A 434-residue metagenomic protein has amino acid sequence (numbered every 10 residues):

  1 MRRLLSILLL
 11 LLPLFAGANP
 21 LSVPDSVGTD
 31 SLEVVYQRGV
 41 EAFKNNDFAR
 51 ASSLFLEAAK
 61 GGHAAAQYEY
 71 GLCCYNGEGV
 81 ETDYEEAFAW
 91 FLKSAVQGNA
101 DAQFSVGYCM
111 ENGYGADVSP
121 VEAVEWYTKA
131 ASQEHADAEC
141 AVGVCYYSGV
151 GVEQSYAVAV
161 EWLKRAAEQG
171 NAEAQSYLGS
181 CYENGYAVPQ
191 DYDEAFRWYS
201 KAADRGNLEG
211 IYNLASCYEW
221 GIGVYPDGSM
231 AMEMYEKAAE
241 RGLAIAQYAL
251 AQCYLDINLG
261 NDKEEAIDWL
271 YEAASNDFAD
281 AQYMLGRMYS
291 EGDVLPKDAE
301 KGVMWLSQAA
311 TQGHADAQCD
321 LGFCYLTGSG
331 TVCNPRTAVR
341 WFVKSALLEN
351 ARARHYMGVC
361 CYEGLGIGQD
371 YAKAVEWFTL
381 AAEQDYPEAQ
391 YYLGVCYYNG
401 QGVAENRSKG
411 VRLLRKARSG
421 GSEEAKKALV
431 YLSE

Functional and structural regions predicted by a protein language model:
L4-P13: Sec-dependent N-terminal signal peptides
A18-A49: N-terminal leader/linker segments that initiate helical-solenoid repeat arrays
L21-V27, L32, R415-E434: Terminal, low-structured helical/coil segments at or just beyond the last alpha-helical repeat
D30, K60-H63, N76-E78, V96-N99 (+25 more regions): Short helix-capping/linker turns of helical repeat alpha-solenoids
V35-K44, L54, E69-N76, S105-N112 (+9 more regions): Hydrophobic face of amphipathic alpha-helices that form TPR/SEL1-like repeat modules and related alpha-solenoid
